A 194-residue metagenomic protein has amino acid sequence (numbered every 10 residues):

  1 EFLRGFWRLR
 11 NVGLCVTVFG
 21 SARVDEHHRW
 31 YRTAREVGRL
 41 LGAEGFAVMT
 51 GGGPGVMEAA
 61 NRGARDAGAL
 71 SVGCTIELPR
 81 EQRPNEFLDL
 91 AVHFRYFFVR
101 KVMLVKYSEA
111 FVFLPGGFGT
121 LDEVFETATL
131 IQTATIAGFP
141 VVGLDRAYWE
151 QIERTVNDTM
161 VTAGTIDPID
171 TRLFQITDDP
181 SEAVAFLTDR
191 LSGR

Functional and structural regions predicted by a protein language model:
E1-C74: Glycine-rich beta-alpha loop segments
L40, L70-P79, L114, A128-T155 (+1 more regions): Short, acidic/small-residue loops that bind anionic groups at enzyme active sites
G55-F113: Acidic/glycine-enriched connector segments
G55-R62, W149-M160: Glycine-rich, charge-decorated loop segments at or immediately adjacent to ligand/cofactor-binding or catalytic sites
A91-F97, R172-A183: Short acidic-hydrophobic, aromatic-tinged amphipathic segments that line or gate anion-handling sites
R95-A147, L191-R194: Active-site/ligand-binding-proximal alpha/beta "capping" segment
M103-F111, A163-D178: Conserved thiamine diphosphate
P180-S192: Two-component system phosphotransfer/interaction surface
